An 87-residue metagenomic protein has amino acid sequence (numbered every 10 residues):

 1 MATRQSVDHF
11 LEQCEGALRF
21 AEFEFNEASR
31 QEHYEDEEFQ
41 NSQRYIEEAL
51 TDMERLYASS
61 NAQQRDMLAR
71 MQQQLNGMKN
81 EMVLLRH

Functional and structural regions predicted by a protein language model:
A2-E35, Q72, M82: N-terminal acidic leader/helix
R4, N61-R65: Short, structured coil/loop segments at alpha-helix boundaries
D8, D36-E47, R65-Q73: Short, charged, amphipathic alpha-helical segments
E22-S59: Short E/K-rich amphipathic alpha-helical oligomerization segments
E48-A62, G77-H87: Amphipathic alpha-helical coiled-coil segments
